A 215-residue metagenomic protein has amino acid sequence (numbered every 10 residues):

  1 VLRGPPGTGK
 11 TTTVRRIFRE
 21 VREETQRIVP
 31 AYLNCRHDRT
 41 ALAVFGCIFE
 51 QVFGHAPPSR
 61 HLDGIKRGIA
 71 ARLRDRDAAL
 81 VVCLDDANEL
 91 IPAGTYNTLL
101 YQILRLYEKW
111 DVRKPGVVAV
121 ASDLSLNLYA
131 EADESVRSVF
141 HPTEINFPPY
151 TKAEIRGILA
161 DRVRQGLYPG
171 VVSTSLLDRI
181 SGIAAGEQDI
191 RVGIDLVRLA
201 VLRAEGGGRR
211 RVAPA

Functional and structural regions predicted by a protein language model:
L2-R16, H37: Walker A/P-loop nucleotide-binding motif
E24-H37, T143: Conserved catalytic segments around the Walker B and adjacent sensor/switch elements of P-loop NTPase domains
R39-P57: Conserved NTP-binding/hydrolysis module of P-loop NTPases
R67-A70, V81-V118, E131-D133: Conserved Walker B catalytic segment
S125-H141: Short regulatory helix/loop adjacent to the ATP-binding pocket of P-loop NTPases
F147-E187: Conserved small helical "lid"/interfacial subdomain of P-loop NTPases
D178-G182, R191-G206: C-terminal helical "lid" of AAA+/P-loop NTPase domains
R203-A215: Conserved C-terminal helix/linker of AAA+ ATPases
